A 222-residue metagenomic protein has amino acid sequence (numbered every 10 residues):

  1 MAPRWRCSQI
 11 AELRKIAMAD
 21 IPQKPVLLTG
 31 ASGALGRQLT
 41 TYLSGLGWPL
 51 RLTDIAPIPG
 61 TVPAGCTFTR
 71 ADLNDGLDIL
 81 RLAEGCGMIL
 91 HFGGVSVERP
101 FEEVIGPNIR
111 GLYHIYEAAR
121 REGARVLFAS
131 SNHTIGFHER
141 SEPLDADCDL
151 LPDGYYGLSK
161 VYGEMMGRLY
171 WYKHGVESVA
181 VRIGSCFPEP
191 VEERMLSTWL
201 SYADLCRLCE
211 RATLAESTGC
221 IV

Functional and structural regions predicted by a protein language model:
V26-L46: N-terminal Rossmann NAD(P)H-binding glycine-rich loop of SDR-like oxidoreductase domains
G47-P59: Conserved glycine-rich Rossmann-like NAD(P)H-binding loop of the short-chain dehydrogenase/reductase
A71-P107: NAD(P)H-binding glycine-rich loop region in Rossmannoid oxidoreductase-like domains and their noncatalytic homologs
N74, E103-H114, L158-V161, L200: Glycine-rich NAD(P)-binding loop of the Rossmann-fold in SDR/ketoreductase-type enzymes
I89, P100-V126: NAD(P)-cofactor binding segment of oxidoreductase domains
G106, E139-S178: Catalytic helix-loop patch of NAD(P)-dependent Rossmann-fold dehydrogenases
H114-D153: Conserved Rossmann-fold NAD(P)-dependent oxidoreductase catalytic core, especially the SDR/UDP-sugar
I183-E189, W199-I221: Alpha-helical substrate-binding/gating segment
